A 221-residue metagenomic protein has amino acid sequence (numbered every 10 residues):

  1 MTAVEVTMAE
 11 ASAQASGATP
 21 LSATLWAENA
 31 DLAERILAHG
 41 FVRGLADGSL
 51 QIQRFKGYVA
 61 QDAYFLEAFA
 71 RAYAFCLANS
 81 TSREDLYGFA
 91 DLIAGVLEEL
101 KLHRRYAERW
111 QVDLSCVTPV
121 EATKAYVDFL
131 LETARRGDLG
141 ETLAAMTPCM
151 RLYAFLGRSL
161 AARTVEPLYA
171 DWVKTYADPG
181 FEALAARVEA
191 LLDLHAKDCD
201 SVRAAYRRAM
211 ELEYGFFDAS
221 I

Functional and structural regions predicted by a protein language model:
M1-A23, A27: Basic/polar N-terminal segments that are highly enriched at the extreme N-terminus, encompassing both cleavable
T7, W26-L50, A186-H195: Short alpha-helical hairpin
A15-A23, G44-K56, A107-E108, R135 (+1 more regions): Short, charged, low-complexity loops and linkers
A18-L25, N29, Y126-L130, L139 (+1 more regions): Hydrophobic alpha-helical segments
A30-R35, S49-N79, E98, A144-A154 (+1 more regions): Alpha-helical bundle segments that constitute or directly flank the non-heme di-iron/ferroxidase center
S80-D85, D200-R203: Structural helix-adjacent loops and short alpha-helical linkers that scaffold large soluble proteins
E84-G180, R207, E211: Active-site-proximal alpha-helical scaffolds that flank and shape metal-associated catalytic sites
L194-I221: Long hydrophobic alpha-helical segments typical of transmembrane helices together with their membrane-interfacial
